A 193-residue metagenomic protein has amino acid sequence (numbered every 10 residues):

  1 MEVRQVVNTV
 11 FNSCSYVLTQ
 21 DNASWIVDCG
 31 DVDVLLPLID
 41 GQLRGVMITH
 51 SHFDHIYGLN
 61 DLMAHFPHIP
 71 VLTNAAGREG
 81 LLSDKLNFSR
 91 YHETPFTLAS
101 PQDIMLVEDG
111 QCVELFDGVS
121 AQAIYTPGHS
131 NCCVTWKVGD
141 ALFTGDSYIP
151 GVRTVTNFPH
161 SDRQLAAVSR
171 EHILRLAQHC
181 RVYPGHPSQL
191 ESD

Functional and structural regions predicted by a protein language model:
M1, G41, I69-P70, V119-A121 (+1 more regions): A structural micro-motif
M1-G41, V134-G145, P150: Conserved beta-strand hairpin/beta-sheet module of binuclear metal-dependent hydrolase folds, prominently
V6-N8, Q102-I104, I124-P127: Short Gly/Pro-enriched turn/cap motifs at secondary-structure boundaries
Y16, P37, L82-K85, V155 (+1 more regions): Short, well-ordered secondary-structure micro-motifs
W25, M47, V71, F143-T144 (+1 more regions): Residue-level marker for buried hydrophobic side chains located in beta-strands that build the well-ordered beta-sheet
W25-V27, V46-I48, A123-Y125: Short catalytic-loop micro-motif centered on adjacent basic/acidic residues
V32-F116: Active-site HxH/HxHxD metal-binding segment of metal-dependent hydrolases
S120-D193: Metallo-beta-lactamase
